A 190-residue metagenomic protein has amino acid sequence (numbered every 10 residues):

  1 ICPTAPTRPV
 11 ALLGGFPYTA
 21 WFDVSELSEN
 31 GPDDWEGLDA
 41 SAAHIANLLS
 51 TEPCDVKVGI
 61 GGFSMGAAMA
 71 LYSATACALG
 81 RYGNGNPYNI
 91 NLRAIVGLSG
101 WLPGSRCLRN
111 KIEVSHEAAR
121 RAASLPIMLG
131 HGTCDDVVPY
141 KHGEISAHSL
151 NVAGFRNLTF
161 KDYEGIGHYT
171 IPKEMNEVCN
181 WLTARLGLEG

Functional and structural regions predicted by a protein language model:
I1-G59: Serine-hydrolase catalytic machinery in alpha/beta-hydrolase-like enzymes
T4, G62, S99: Residues that line or immediately flank small-molecule/substrate-binding pockets and catalytic motifs
P9, A67, L102-G104: Feature marks short, surface-exposed loop/turn motifs that line or immediately flank catalytic pockets and channel
G37-S41, M65, V138-H142: Phosphate/oxyanion-binding active-site loops and adjacent basic polyanion-contact surfaces
T51, A76-G80, S149: Active-site catalytic microenvironments for nucleophilic, acid-base chemistry
G62-G66, A70: Gly/Ala-rich beta-loop-alpha elbow adjacent to hydrolase catalytic centers
S73-L92: Conserved hydrolase catalytic core segment
N86-N89, R93-G190: The feature captures the conserved acid-bearing segment of alpha/beta-hydrolase catalytic domains
